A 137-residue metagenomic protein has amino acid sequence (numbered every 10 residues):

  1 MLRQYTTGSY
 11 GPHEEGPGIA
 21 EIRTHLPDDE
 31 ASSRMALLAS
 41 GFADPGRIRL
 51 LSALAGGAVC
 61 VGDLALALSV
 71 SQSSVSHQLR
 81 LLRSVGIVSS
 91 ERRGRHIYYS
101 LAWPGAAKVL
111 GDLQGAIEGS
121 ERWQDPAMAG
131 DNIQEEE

Functional and structural regions predicted by a protein language model:
M1-R34, W103-E137: Amphipathic alpha-helical dimerization/coiled-coil segments that flank or bridge DNA-binding/regulatory modules
D29-S73, I97-A106: N-terminal helix-turn-helix DNA-binding core of bacterial DNA-binding proteins
C60-G62, V85, E121: Functionally engaged cysteine thiol sites
L66, H77, R83-S84: Alpha-helical residues within the helix-turn-helix
S73-R80, R92: Recognition helix of helix-turn-helix DNA-binding domains
R83-R93, S100: Beta-hairpin "wing" of winged helix-turn-helix
